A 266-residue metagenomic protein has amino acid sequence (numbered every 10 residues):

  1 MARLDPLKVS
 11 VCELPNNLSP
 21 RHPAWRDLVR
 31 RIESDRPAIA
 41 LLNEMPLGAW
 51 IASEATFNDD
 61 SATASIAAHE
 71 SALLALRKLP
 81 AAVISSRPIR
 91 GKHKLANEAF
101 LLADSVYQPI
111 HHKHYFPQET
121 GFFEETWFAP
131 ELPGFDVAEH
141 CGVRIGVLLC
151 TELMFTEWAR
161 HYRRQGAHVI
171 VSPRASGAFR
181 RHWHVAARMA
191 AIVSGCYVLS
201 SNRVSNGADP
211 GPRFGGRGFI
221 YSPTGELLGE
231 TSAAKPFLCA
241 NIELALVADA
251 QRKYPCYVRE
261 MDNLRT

Functional and structural regions predicted by a protein language model:
M1-I39, V171: N-terminal active-site segment of His-dependent metallophosphoesterases
A2-V9, V137-G146, V169: Beta-strand-turn-beta hairpins that frame and shape the catalytic cleft of phosphate-ester-processing enzymes
P23-D104, I110, G177-R188, I192-C196: Cys-nucleophile CN-hydrolase/nitrilase-fold catalytic domain and related Cys-dependent amidase chemistry that acts on
A40, V143-L149, V171-S172, L199: Short hydrophobic-aromatic micro-motifs
A64-I84, M154-L238: CN hydrolase (nitrilase-like) catalytic-core segments centered on the catalytic cysteine and neighboring Lys/Glu
R87, N97-L101, D136, G218-I220 (+1 more regions): Short beta-strand scaffold segments in enzyme catalytic cores
R90-Q165, F179-W183, D249-C256: Active-site catalytic loop in hydrolytic enzyme cores
A245-T266: A short C-terminal boundary segment appended to hydrolase-like catalytic domains
